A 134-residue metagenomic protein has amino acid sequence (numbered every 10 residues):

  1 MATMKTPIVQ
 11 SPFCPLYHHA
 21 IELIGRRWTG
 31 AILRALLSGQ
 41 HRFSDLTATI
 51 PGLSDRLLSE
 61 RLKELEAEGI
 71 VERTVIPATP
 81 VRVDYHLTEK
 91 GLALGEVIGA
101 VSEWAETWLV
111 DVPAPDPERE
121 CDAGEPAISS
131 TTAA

Functional and structural regions predicted by a protein language model:
M1-P12, H41, A67, E72 (+1 more regions): C-terminal regulatory/oligomerization modules of transcriptional regulators
S11-L57, K63, E68, P77-T79 (+2 more regions): N-terminal helix-turn-helix DNA-binding core of bacterial DNA-binding proteins
